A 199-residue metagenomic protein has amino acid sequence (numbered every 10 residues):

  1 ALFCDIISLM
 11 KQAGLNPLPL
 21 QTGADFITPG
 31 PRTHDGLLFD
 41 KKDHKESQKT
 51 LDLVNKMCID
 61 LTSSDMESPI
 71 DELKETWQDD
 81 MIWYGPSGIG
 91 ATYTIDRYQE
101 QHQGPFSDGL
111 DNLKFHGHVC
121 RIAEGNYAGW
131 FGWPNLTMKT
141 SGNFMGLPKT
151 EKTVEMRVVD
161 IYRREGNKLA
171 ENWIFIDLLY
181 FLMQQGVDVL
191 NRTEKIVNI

Functional and structural regions predicted by a protein language model:
A1-I199: C-terminal and inter-domain tail/linker signature
